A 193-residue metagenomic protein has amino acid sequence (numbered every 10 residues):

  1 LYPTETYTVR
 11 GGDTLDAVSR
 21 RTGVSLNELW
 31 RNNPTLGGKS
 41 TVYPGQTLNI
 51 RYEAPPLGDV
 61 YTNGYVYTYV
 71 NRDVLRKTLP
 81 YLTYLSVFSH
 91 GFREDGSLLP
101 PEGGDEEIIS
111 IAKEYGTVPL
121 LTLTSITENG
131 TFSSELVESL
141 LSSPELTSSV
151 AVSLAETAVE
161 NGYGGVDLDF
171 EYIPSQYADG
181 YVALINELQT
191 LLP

Functional and structural regions predicted by a protein language model:
L1-S25, Q46: Primarily a LysM-type cell-wall glycan-binding module
Y2-T4, V24, Y43, D59-Y61 (+1 more regions): Extracytoplasmic
Y7-V9, Q46-L75, F88: Boundary/entry segment of secreted carbohydrate-active catalytic domains
R10-G12, R31-P44: Short acidic, glycine/serine/threonine-rich helix-capping segments at coil-helix boundaries
G11-G12, S89-R93: Acidic/histidine-rich, surface-exposed loop or edge segments in extracytoplasmic proteins
P34, H90, E171: Flexible loop residues that form catalytic and substrate-binding hotspots at small-molecule/glycan-binding clefts
A54-Y69, L79, R93-P193: Chitinase-like catalytic core of GlcNAc-active glycosidases
